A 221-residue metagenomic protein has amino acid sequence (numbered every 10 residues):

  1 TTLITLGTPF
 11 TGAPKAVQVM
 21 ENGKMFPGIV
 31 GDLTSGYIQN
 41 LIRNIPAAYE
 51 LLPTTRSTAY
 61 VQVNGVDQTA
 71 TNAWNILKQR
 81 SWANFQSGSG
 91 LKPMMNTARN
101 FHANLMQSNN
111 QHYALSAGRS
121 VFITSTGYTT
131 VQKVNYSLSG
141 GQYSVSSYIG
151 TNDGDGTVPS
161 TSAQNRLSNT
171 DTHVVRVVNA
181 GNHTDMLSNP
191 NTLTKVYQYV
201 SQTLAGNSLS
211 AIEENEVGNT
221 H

Functional and structural regions predicted by a protein language model:
T2-N219: Helical cap/lid subdomain of alpha/beta-hydrolase-fold lipid enzymes that gates access to the catalytic pocket
